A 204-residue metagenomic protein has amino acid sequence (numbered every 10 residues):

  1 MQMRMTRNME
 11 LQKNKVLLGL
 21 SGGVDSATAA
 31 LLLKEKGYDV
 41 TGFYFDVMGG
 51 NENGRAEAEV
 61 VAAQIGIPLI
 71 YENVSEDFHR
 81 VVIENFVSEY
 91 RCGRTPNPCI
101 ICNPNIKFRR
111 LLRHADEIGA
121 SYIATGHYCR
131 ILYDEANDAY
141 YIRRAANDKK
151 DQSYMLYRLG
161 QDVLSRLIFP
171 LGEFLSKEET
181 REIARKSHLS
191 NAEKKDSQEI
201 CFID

Functional and structural regions predicted by a protein language model:
M3-R158, I168, S176-K186: ATP-dependent adenylation/nucleotidyltransferase module used to activate substrates
L159-D204: Internal nucleotide-binding/catalytic subdomain
